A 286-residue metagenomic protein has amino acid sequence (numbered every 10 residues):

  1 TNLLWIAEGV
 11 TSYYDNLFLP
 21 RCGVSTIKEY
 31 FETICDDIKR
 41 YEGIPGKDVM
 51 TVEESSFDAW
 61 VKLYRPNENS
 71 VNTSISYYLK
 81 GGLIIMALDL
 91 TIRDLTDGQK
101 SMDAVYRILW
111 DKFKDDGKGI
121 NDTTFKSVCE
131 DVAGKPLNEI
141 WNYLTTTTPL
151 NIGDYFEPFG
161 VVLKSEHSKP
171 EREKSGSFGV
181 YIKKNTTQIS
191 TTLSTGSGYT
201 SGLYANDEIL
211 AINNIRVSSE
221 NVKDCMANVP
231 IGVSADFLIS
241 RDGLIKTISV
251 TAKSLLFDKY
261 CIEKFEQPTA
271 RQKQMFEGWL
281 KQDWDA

Functional and structural regions predicted by a protein language model:
T1-I6, V10, Y14: Juxtacatalytic substrate-recognition/specificity segment
D15-N16, V24-A286: C-terminal recognition in membrane/secretory proteostasis and scaffolding
